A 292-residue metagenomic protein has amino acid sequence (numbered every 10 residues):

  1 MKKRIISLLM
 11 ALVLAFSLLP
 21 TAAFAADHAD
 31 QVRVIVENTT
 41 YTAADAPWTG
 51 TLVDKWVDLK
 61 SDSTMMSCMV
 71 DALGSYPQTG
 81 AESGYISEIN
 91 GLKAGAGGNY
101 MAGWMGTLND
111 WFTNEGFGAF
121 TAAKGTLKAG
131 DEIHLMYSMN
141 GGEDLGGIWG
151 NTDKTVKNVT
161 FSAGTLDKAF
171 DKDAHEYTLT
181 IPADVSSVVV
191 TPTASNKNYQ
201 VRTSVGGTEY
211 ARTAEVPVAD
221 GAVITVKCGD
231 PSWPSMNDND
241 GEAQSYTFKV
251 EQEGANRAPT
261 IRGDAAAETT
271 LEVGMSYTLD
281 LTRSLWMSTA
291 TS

Functional and structural regions predicted by a protein language model:
M1-I5: Positively charged n-region of N-terminal signal peptides that target proteins for export
F16-D30: Sec-dependent signal peptide cleavage junction
A26-W56: Eukaryote-biased recognition of intrinsically disordered, low-complexity regulatory segments
W56, G254-M287: Extracellular interdomain linkers/hinges and stalk-like, low-complexity segments in secreted or single-pass
M65-G125: Hydrophobic, secondary-structure "cap" segments at the distal end of domains
L73, V190-K197, D280-A290: Acidic, Ser/Thr
G130-I133: Loop/turn positions that initiate beta-strands
G142-D264: Beta-rich interaction/scaffold domains
